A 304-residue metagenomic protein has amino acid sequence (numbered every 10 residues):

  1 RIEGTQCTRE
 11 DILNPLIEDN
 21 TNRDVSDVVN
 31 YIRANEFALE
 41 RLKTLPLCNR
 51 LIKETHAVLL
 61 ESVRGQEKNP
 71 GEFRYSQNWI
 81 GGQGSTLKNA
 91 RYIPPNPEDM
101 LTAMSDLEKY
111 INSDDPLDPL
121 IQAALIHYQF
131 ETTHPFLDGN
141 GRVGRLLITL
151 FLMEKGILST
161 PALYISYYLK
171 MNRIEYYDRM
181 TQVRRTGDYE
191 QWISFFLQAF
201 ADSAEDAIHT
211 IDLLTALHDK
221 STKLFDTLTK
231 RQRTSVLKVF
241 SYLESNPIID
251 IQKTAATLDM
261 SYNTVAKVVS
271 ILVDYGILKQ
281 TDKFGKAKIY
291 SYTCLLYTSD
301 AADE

Functional and structural regions predicted by a protein language model:
R1-S299: FIC/Doc superfamily catalytic core
D300-E304: A short, hydrophobic C-terminal helix/tail in secreted or cell-surface proteins
